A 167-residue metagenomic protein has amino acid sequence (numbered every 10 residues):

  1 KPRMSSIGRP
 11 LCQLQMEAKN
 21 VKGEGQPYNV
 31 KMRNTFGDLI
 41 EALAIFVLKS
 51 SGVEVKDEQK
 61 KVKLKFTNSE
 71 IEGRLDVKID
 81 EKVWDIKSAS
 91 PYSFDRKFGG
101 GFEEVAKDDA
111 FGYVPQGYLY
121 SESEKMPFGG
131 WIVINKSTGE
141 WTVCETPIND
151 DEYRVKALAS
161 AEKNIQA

Functional and structural regions predicted by a protein language model:
K1-V83, S90-K107: Metal-dependent nuclease catalytic cores that hydrolyze phosphodiester bonds in DNA/RNA, characterized by
P2-L11, Q116-G129: Phosphate-binding glycine-rich loops and adjacent basic patches that engage nucleotide phosphates, nucleic-acid
K60, K87-P91, S123, I134-S137: An acidic- and aromatic-residue-enriched active-site/binding cleft used to recognize and process polar
K78, K82-I86, F128-V133: A structural signal for short, well-ordered beta-strand segments and their strand-loop junctions that often border
R96, K107-D109, L119-A167: Metal-dependent nuclease catalytic regions and adjoining charged, substrate-binding loops involved in nucleic-acid end
F111-P115: A general alpha-helical scaffold signature found inside nucleotide-binding enzyme cores
